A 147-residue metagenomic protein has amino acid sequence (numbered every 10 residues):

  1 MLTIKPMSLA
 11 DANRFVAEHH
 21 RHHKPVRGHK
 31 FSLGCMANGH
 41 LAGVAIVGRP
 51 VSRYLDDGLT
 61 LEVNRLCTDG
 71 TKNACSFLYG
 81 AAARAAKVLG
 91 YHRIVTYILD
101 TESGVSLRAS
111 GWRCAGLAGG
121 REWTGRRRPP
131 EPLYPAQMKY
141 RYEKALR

Functional and structural regions predicted by a protein language model:
M1-R27: Short amphipathic alpha-helix that is part of the acyltransferase structural core
P6, K30, M36-N38, G48-M138: Acyl-donor binding region in acyl/amide transferases
G43-V44: Short glycine-/small-residue motifs
Y140-K144: C-terminal edge-of-domain segments
